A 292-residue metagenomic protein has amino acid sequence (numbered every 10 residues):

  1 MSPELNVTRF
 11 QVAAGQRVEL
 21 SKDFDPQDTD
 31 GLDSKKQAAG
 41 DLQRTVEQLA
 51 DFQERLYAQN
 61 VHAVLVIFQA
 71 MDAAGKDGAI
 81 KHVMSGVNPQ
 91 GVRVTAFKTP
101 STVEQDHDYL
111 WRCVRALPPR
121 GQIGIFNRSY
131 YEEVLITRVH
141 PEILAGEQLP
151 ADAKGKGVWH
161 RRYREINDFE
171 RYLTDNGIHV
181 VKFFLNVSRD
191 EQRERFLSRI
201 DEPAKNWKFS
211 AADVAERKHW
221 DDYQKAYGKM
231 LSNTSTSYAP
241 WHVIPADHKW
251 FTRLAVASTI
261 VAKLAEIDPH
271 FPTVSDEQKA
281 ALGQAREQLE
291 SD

Functional and structural regions predicted by a protein language model:
M1-D292: Flexible, compositionally biased loop and terminal segments
